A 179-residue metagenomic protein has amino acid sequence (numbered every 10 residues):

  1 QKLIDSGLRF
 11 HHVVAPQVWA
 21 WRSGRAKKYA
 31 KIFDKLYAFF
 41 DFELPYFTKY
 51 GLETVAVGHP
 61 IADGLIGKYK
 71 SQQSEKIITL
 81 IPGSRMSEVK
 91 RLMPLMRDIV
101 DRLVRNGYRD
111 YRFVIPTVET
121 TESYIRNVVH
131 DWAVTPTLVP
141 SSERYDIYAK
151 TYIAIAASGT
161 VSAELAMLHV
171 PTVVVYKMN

Functional and structural regions predicted by a protein language model:
Q1-K70, L80-L92, R102, V118-T120: Active-site and donor-binding regions of nucleotide-sugar-utilizing enzymes
F10, T54, Y111, P136 (+1 more regions): Hydrophobic anchor at the start of a short beta-strand that flanks the dinucleotide cofactor-binding loop
V13, F39, V57, P116 (+3 more regions): Generic beta-sheet signal
P45-G51, R126-D131, E164: Short loop/helix-cap segments at secondary-structure boundaries that form the rim of catalytic
Q73-T79, Y111-R112: Charged active-site motifs of nucleotide-sugar-dependent glycosyltransferases
E88-K150: Donor-nucleotide binding loops and adjacent catalytic segments primarily of GT-B fold Leloir glycosyltransferases
S141-N179: A donor-sugar binding/catalytic signature common to diverse glycosyltransferases and related nucleotide-sugar
